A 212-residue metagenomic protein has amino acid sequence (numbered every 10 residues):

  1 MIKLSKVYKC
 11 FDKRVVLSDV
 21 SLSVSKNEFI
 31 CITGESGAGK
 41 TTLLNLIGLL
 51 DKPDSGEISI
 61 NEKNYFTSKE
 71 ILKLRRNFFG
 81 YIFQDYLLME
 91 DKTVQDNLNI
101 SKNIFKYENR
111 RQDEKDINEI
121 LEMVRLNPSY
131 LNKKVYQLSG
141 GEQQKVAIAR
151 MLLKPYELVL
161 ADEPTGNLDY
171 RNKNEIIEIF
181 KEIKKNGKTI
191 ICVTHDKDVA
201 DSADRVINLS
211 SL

Functional and structural regions predicted by a protein language model:
I2, L17-D19, L74: Conserved structural motif at the start of ABC-family nucleotide-binding domains
G48: Helix-to-loop junction immediately C-terminal to a conserved catalytic motif
E57-K73: ABC ATPase NBD Q-loop/coupling interface
R111-S129: Conserved ABC ATPase "signature" region
K134-L138, E142: Conserved ABC ATPase signature
I148: Hydrophobic anchor residue at the start of the ABC signature
V159-D162: Catalytic Walker B motif of ABC-type/P-loop ATPase nucleotide-binding domains
